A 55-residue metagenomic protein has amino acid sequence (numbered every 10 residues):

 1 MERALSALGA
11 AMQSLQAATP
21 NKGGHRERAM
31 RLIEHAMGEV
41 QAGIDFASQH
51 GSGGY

Functional and structural regions predicted by a protein language model:
M1-Y55: Long, charged/polar, soluble alpha-helical segments
